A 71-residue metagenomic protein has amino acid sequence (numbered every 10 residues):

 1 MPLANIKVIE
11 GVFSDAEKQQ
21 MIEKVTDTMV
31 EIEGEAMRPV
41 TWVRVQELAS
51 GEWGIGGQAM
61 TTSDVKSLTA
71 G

Functional and structural regions predicted by a protein language model:
P2-G71: A domain-level signal for the structural core that forms small-molecule/cofactor-binding pockets and catalytic centers
